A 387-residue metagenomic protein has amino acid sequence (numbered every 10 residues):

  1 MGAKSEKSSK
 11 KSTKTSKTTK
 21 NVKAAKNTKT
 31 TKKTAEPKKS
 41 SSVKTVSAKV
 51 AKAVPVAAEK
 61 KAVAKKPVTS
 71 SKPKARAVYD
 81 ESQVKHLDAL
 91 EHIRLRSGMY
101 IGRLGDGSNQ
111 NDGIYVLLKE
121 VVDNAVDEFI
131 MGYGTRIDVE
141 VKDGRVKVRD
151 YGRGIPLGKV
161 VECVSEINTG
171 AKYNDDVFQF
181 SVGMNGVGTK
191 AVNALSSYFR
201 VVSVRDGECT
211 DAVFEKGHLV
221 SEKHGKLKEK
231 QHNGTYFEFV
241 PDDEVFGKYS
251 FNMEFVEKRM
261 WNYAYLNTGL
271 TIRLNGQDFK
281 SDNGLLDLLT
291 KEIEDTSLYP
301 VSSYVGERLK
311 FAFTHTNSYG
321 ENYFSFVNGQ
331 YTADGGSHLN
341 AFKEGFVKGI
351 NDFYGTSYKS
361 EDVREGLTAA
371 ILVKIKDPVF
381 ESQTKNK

Functional and structural regions predicted by a protein language model:
G2-K10, K14-K26, K32, K49-K52 (+2 more regions): Bergerat-fold GHKL ATPase/HATPase_c domain
P73-Q83, R145-K159, G170-N283, D287: GHKL-type ATPase core
H86-M99, R103, V141, K228-E238 (+1 more regions): Flexible hinge/switch segments at interdomain interfaces of large molecular machines
L90, R96-Y100, A125-E128, G132 (+9 more regions): Conserved, well-folded catalytic cores of nucleic-acid-processing and energy-transducing macromolecular machines
Y100, L104-D112, Q179, F246 (+1 more regions): Flexible beta-alpha connector loops of hexameric P-loop NTPases
S108-I137, G188-L195: Conserved ATP-binding N-box helix of the HATPase_c
Q110, I114, L118, P156 (+2 more regions): Hydrophobic (often cysteine-bearing) scaffold residues that line and stabilize catalytic clefts of nucleotide/cofactor
E222, E254-E257, W261-A264, G269-K385: GHKL/Histidine-kinase-like ATPase module
